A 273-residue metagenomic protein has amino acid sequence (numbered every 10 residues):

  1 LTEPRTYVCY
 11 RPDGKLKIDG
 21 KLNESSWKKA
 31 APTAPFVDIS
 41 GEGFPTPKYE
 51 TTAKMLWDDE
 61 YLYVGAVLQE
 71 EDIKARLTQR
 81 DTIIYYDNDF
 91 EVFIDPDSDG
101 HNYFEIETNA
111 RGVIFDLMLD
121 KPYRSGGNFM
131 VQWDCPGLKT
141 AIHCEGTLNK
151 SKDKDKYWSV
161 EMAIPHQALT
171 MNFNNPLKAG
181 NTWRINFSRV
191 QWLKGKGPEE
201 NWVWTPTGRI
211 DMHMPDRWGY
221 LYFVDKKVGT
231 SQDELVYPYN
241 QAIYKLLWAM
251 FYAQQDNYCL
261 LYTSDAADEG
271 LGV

Functional and structural regions predicted by a protein language model:
L1-F251, Y258: Structural preference for beta-rich elements and adjacent junctions enriched in aromatics
Q255-D256, D268: Catalytic Tyr-X3-Lys helix of short-chain dehydrogenase/reductase
Y262-A267: Conserved small/polar residues in nucleotide/adenosyl-binding loops
